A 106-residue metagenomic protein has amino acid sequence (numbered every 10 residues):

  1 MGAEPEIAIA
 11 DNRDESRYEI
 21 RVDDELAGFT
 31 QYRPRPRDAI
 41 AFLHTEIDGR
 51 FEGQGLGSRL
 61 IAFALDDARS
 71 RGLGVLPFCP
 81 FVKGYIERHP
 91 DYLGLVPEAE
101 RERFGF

Functional and structural regions predicted by a protein language model:
M1-S16: Active-site rim helix/loop that mediates acceptor-substrate recognition in acyltransferases
S16-A27: Conserved beta-hairpin
E25-R33, A41: Conserved beta-strand in the GNAT
A39-G49: Conserved acetyl-CoA binding element of GNAT-fold acetyltransferases
F51, G55-L60: Conserved acetyl-CoA pyrophosphate-binding loop and the N-cap/start of the following alpha-helix in GNAT-like
R59-G74: Conserved acyl-CoA
S70-R103: C-terminal structural segments of small proteins and small subunits
